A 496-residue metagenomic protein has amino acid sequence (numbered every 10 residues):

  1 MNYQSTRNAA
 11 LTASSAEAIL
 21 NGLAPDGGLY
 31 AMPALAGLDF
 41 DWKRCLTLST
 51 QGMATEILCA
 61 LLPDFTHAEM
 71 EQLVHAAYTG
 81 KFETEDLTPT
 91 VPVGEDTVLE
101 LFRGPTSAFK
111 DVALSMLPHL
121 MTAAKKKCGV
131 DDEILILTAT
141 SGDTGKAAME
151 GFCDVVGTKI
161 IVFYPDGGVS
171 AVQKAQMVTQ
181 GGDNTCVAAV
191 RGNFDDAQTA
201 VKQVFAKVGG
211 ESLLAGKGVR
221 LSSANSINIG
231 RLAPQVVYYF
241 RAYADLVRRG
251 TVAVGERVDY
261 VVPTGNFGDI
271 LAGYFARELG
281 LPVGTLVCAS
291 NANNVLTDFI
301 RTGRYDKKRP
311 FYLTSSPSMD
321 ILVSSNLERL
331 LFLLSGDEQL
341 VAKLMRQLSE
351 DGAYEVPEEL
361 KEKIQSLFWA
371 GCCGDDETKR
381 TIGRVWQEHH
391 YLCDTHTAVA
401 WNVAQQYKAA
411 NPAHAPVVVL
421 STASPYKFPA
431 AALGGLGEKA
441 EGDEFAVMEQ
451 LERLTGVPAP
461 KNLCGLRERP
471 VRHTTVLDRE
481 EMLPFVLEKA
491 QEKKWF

Functional and structural regions predicted by a protein language model:
M1-F496: PLP-dependent amino-acid enzyme catalytic core
